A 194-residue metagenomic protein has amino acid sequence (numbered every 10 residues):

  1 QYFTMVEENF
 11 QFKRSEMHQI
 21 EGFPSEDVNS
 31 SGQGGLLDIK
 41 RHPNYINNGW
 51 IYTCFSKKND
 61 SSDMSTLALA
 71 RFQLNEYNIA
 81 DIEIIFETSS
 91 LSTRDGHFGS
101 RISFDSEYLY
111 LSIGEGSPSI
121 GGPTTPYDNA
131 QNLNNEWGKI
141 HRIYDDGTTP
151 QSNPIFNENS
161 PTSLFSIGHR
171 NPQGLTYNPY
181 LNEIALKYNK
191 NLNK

Functional and structural regions predicted by a protein language model:
Q1-I120, G174-K194: Acidic, Gly/Ser/Thr-rich repeat motifs that build Ca2+-stabilized beta-propeller blades
P24-N29, T124-A130, P161-T162: Second-shell loop/turn segments in exported
G32-Q33, R94-G96, L133, E158 (+1 more regions): Conserved loop/turn at the beginning of each blade in beta-propeller domains
S65-N78, T125-D146: Beta-propeller blade signature
S106-I113, W137, I143-Q151: A structural motif
P118-N135, Q151, K194: Acidic/polar, solvent-exposed loop segments in beta-strand-rich repeat domains
T124, T149-S160: Short helix/loop segment immediately N-terminal to the Walker
N135-Y144, S163-L192: Extracytoplasmic, non-cytosolic globular domains
